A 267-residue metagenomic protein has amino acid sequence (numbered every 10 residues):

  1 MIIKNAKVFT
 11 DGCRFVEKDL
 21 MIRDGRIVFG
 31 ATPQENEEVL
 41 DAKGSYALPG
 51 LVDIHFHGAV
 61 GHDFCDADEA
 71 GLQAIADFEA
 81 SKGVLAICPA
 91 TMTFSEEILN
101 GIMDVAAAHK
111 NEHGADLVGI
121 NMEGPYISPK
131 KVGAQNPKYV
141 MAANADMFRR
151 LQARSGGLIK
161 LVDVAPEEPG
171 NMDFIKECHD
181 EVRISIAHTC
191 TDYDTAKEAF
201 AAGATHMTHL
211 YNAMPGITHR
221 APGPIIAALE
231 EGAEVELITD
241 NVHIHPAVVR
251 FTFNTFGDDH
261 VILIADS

Functional and structural regions predicted by a protein language model:
M1-L48: Histidine-rich, glycine-flanked metal-binding segment
A6, G25, G44, H55 (+5 more regions): Divalent metal-coordination and catalytic microenvironments
S45-A67: Di-metal (Zn2+ and/or Mg2+/Mn2+) metal-binding site signature of metallo-dependent hydrolases with the MBL/beta-CASP
G50-V52, S185, V261-I264: Residue-level marker for buried hydrophobic side chains located in beta-strands that build the well-ordered beta-sheet
H57, Q73-G101, A115-S128, S155-E167 (+4 more regions): Divalent metal-dependent hydrolysis catalytic cores, especially in the metallo-beta-lactamase
S95-G101, E167-P169, S185-T189, I238-T255: Active-site glycine- and acidic-residue-rich loops that bind and position anionic ligands or nucleotide-like cofactors
M122, P129-A145, R149-G223: Divalent metal-binding pocket/active-site signature
T195-S267: Active-site-adjacent C-terminal substructures of enzyme catalytic domains
